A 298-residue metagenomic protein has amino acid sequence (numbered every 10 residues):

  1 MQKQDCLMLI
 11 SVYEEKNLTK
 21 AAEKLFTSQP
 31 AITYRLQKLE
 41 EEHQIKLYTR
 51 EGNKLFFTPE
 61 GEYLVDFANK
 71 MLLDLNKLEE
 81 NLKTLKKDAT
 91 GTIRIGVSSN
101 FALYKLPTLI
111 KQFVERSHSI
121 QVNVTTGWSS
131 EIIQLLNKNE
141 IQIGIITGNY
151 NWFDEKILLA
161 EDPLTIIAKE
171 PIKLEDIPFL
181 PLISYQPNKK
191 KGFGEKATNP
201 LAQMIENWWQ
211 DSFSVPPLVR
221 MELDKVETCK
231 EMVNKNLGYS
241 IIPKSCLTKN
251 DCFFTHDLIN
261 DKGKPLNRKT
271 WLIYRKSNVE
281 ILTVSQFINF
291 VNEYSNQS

Functional and structural regions predicted by a protein language model:
D5, E42-H43, L64-K86, S298: Alpha-helical linker/hinge and terminal dimerization helices associated with HTH transcriptional regulators
I10-S28: Short helix-boundary/capping micro-motifs
E40-E62: A short LG(V/I)-centered, amphipathic sequence patch enriched for acidic residue(s) preceding the LG motif
G91-N151, E222-L223: Central regulatory/effector-binding core of bacterial HTH transcription factors
W128-S129, I146-T147, P200, M204-L258: Hydrophobic hinge/microswitch elements
F153-A197, N267-S277, N292: Hydrophobic/proline-rich hinge and linker segments of small-molecule sensing/allosteric domains, predominantly
P181-S214, E280-I281, I288: Secondary-structure junction motif
V226, L237, H256-S298: A late-sequence structural motif
